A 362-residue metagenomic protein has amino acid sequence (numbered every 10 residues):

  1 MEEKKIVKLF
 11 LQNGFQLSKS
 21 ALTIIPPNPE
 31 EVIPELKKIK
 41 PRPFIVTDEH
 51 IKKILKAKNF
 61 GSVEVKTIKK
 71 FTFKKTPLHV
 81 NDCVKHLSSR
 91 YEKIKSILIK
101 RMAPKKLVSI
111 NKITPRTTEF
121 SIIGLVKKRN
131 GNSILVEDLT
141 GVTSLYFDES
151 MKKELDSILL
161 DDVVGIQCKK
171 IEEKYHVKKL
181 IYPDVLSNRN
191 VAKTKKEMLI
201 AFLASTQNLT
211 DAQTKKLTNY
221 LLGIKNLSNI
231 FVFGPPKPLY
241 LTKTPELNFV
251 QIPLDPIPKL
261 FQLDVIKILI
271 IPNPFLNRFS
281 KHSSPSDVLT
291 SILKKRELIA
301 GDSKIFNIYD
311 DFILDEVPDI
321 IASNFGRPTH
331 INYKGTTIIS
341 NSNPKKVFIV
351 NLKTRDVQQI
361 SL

Functional and structural regions predicted by a protein language model:
M1-L362: Extended recognition/assembly regions associated with phosphoester-bond processing machinery
